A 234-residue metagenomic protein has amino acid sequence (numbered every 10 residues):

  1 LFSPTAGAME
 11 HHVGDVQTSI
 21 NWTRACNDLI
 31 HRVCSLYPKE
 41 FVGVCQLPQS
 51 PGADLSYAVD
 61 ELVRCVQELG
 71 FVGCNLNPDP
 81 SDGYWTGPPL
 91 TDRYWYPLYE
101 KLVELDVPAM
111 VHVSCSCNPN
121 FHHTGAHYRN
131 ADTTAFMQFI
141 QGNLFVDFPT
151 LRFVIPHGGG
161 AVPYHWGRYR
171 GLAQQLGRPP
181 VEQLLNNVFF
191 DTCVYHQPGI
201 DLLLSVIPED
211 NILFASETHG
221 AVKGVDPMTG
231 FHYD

Functional and structural regions predicted by a protein language model:
L1-F2, N75, M110, V154 (+2 more regions): Structural recognition of the beta-strand scaffold that forms the well-ordered cores of secreted hydrolase catalytic
F2-A135: Active-site gating/metal-coordination segments in enzymes
E61, L98, L144, D201-L203: A short acidic, amphipathic alpha-helical/loop segment
N120-Q141, F148, R152-D234: H/E-rich (His + Asp/Glu) clusters that bind or coordinate divalent metals
